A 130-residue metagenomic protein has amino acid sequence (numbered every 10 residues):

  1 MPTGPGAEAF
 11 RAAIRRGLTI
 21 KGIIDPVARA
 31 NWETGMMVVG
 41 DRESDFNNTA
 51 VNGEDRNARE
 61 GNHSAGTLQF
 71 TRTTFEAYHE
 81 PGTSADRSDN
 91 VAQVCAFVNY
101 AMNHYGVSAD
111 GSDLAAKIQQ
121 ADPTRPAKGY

Functional and structural regions predicted by a protein language model:
M1-F46: Export/targeting segments at the very N-terminus of extracytoplasmic proteins
M1-G4, G22-P26, G61, E80-S88: Second-shell loop/turn segments in exported
A9, A13, G17, I24 (+5 more regions): Catalytic cores of secreted/periplasmic lytic hydrolases that degrade extracellular macromolecules
I14-R16, T49-N52, E76: A short alpha-helix capping/helix-coil boundary motif
V27-E54, V94-A101, A115-I118: Short, functionally critical alpha-helical segments immediately adjacent to catalytic or ligand/cofactor-binding
T49-E60, G66: Short amphipathic helix-turn modules centered on a small-residue break
A65-L68, R72-Y130: Catalytic and binding regions of secreted/periplasmic enzymes and modules that target cell-wall glycans
